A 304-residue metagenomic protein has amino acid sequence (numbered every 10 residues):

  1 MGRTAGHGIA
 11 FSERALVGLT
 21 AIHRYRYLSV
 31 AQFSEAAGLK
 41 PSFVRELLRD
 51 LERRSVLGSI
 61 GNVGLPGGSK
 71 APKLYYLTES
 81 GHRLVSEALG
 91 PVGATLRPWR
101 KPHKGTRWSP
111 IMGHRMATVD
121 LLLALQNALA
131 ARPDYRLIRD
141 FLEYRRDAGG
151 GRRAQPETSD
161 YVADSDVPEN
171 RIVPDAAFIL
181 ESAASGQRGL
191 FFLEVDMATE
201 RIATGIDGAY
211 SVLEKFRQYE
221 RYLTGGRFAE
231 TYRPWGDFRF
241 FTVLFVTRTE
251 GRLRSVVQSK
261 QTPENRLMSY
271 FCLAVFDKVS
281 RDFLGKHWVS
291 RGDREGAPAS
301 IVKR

Functional and structural regions predicted by a protein language model:
M1-S109, R115: Nuclease-adjacent, charged terminal/linker segments that flank catalytic cores
G6-A10, L19, R201-R304: Non-catalytic C-terminal interaction segments of nucleic acid-processing enzymes
E13, S69-K70, M116, R171-V173 (+2 more regions): A generic fold-level signal
Y25-L28, H82, M197-E200, E250-R252: Short, solvent-exposed loop/turn segments at secondary-structure junctions
S29, S34, G38-L39, M116 (+4 more regions): Hydrophobic/basic alpha-helical segments enriched in Actinobacteria
W108-M112, L123-A124, A131-F191, S211-E214: Active-site metal-binding core of divalent-cation-utilizing nuclease and nuclease-like domains
R115, V119, L123, N127 (+1 more regions): Core beta-strand-centered patch of the WYL/Sm-like small regulatory domain
Q126-P133, E181-S185, L223-G236: Alpha-helix termini
